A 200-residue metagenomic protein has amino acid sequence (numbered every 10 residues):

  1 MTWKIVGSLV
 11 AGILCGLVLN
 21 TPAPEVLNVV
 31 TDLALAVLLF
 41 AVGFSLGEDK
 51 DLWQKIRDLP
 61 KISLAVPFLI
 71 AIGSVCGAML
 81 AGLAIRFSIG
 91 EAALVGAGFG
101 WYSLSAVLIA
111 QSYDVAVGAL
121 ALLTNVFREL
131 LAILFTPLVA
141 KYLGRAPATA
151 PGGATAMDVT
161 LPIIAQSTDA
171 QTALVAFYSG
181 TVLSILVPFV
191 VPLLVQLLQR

Functional and structural regions predicted by a protein language model:
M1-S74, G90-G100: Helical membrane-embedded segments and adjacent short helical loop/helix-boundary regions of multi-pass membrane
I13-V18, C76-L80, S105-L108, L134 (+2 more regions): Alpha-helical transmembrane segments of multipass membrane proteins
T21, F44-K55, A81-G82, V107 (+2 more regions): C-terminal ends of transmembrane helices
L35, G180-V187: Small-residue-rich transmembrane alpha-helices that serve as helix-helix interface/gating elements in multipass
A36, A132-I133, T160, P188: Hydrophobic transmembrane alpha-helices of multi-pass small-molecule transporters
K50-A78, G118-L130, V175-L183: Entry/N-cap segments of selected transmembrane alpha helices and their immediately preceding amphipathic helices
E91-L130, L143-Y178: Alpha-helical membrane segments and immediately flanking helix-loop junctions that form or couple to the substrate/ion
F189-R200: Juxtamembrane boundary at the C-terminal end of a transmembrane helix
